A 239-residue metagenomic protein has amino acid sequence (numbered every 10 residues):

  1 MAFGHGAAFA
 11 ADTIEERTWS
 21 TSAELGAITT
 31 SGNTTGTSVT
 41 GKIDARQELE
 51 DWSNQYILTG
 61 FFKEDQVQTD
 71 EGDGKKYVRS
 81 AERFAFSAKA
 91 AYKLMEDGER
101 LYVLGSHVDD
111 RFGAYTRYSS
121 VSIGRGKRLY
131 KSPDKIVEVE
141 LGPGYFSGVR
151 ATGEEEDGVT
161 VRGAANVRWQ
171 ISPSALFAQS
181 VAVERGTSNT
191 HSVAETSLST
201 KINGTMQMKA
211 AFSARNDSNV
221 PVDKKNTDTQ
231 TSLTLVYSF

Functional and structural regions predicted by a protein language model:
M1-T18: Cleavable N-terminal export/targeting peptides
I14-T29, W52-Y56: Transmembrane beta-strand segments of Gram-negative outer membrane beta-barrel proteins
A23-A27, G41-Q47, A88-Y92, I123-K127 (+5 more regions): Residues on the lipid-exposed face of transmembrane beta-strands in outer-membrane beta-barrel proteins
A23-L25, Y56-L58, A88, L101-G105 (+4 more regions): Membrane-embedded beta-strand positions of outer-membrane beta-barrel proteins
A27-S31, G60-E64, G105-R111, K127 (+4 more regions): Transmembrane beta-strands of outer-membrane beta-barrel pores
T29-T37, V78-A81, D109-R117, A151-D157 (+2 more regions): Solvent-exposed loop/turn segments connecting transmembrane beta-strands in outer-membrane beta-barrel proteins
D51-Q55, E96-L101, P133-V137, I171-F177 (+1 more regions): Repeated loop/turn-to-beta-strand initiation elements of outer-membrane beta-barrel proteins
Q179, S188-F239: Predominantly the C-terminal beta-signal and adjacent terminal strand-loop region of outer-membrane beta-barrel
